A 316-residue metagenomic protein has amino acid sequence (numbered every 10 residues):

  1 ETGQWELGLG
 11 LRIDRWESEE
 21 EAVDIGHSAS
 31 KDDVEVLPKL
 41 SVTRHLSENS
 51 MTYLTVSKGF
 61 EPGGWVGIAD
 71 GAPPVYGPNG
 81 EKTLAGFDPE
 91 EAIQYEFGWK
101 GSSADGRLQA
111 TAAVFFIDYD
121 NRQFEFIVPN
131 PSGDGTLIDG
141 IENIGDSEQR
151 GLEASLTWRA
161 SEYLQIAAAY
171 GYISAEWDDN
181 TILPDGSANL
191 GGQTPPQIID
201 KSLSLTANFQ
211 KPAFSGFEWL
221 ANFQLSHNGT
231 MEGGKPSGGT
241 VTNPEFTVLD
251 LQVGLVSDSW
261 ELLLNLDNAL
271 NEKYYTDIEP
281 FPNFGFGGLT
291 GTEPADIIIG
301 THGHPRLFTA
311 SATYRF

Functional and structural regions predicted by a protein language model:
E1, D32, L40-R44, F97-G101 (+6 more regions): Residues on the lipid-exposed face of transmembrane beta-strands in outer-membrane beta-barrel proteins
E1-D118, N208: Structural signature of Gram-negative outer-membrane beta-barrels, strongest in the C-terminal barrel of TonB-dependent
Q4-L7, N49-T52, D105-A110, Y163-I166 (+2 more regions): Repeated loop/turn-to-beta-strand initiation elements of outer-membrane beta-barrel proteins
I13-E19, V56-P62, S103, V114-D120 (+7 more regions): Transmembrane beta-strands of outer-membrane beta-barrel pores
E17-V34, G64-G86, F124-E142, W177-Q193 (+2 more regions): Solvent-exposed loop segments that connect transmembrane elements
T52-Y53, G86-R150, G171, E176-D178: Membrane-embedded beta-barrel scaffold of Gram-negative outer-membrane proteins
F116-D118, G140-P236, S311-R315: Gram-negative outer-membrane beta-barrel transporters
S226-G234, L255-F316: C-terminal beta-signal and adjacent terminal beta-strands/loops of Gram-negative outer-membrane beta-barrel proteins
